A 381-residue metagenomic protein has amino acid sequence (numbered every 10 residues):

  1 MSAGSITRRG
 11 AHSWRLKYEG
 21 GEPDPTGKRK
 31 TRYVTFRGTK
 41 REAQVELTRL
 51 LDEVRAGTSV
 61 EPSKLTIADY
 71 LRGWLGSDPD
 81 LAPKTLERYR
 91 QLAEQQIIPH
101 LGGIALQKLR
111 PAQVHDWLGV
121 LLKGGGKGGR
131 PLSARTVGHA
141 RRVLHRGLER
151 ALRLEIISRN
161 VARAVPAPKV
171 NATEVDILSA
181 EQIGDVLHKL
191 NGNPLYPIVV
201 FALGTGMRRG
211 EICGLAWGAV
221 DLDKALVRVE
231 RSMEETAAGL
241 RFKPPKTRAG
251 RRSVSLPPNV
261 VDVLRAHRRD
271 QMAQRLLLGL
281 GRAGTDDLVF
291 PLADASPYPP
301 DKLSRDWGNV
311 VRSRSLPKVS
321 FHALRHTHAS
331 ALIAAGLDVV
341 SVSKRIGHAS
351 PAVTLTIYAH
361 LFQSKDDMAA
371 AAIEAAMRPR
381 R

Functional and structural regions predicted by a protein language model:
M1-T35, K84, K224-L226, R231: Short, Arg/Lys-rich segments that mark the N-terminal edge of DNA/RNA- and chromatin-recognition modules
S2, H188, K224, M233-V260 (+8 more regions): C-terminal secondary-structure termini that scaffold catalytic or DNA-interacting sites
R37-V54: A short, charged, amphipathic alpha-helix used as a generic interaction element across diverse proteins
E46, E61-L152, V161-P166, Q182 (+3 more regions): Short, Lys/Arg-enriched alpha-helical recognition elements, typified by the DNA-recognition helix
G126-R130, D185-Y196, T205, V254 (+3 more regions): Short, basic (Lys/Arg/His-rich) helix/loop patches that form interaction surfaces in the mid-to-C-terminal regions
R130-A134, G138-R142, R153-L215, L222-D223 (+5 more regions): Basic, Lys/Arg- and aromatic-enriched nucleic-acid-binding interface segment
A162-A164, K224-V229, S320, A331 (+2 more regions): Short functional hotspots where side chains directly engage DNA or cofactors
